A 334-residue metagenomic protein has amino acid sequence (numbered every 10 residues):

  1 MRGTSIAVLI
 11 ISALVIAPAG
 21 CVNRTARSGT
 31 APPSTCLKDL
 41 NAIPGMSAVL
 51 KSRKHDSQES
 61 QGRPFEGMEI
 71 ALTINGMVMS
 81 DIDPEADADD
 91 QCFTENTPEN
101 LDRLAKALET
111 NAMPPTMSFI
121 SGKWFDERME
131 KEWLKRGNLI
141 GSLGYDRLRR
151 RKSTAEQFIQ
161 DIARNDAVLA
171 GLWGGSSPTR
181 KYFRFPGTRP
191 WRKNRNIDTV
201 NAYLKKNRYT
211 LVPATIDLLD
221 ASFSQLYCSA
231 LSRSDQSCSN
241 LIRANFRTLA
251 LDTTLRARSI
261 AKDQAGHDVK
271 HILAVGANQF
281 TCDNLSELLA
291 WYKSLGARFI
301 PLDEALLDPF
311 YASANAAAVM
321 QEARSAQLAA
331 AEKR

Functional and structural regions predicted by a protein language model:
M1-S5: Positively charged n-region of N-terminal signal peptides that target proteins for export
A7-A17: Bacterial N-terminal signal peptides
V22-N23: Bacterial signal peptide processing site
T35-F185, L288-W291, R298, A305-L307 (+1 more regions): Active-site beta->alpha N-cap acidic-glycine motif
W124-E132, R149-R298, E304: Catalytic domains of cell-wall/extracellular-matrix polysaccharide-remodeling enzymes, centered on de-N-acetylation
G137, K206-N207, S325-A329: Structural recognition of alpha->loop->beta junctions
L285-R334: Low-complexity, Gly/Ser/Thr/Pro-rich intrinsically disordered linker/tail segments
